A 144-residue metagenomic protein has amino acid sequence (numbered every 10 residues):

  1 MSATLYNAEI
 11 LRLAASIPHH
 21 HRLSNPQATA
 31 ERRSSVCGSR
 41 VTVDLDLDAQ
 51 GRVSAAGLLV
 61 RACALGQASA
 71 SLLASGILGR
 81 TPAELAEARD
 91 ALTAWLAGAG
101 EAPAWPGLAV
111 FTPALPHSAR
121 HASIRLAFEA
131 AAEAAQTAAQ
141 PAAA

Functional and structural regions predicted by a protein language model:
S2-H20, R80-A144: C-terminal binding/interaction regions
A8, P26, V43-D44, L59 (+3 more regions): Generic ordered-secondary-structure signal
L13-V60: Structured beta-strand/loop patches that form or line metal/cofactor-binding pockets in enzymes
C37, L65, P116-R120: Secondary-structure capping and boundary motifs in well-ordered enzyme cores
R61-Q67: Short, thiol/selenol-centered motifs that function as redox-active sites or metal-ligating centers
S69-T81: Alpha-helical support elements that line or immediately flank enzyme active sites and cofactor-binding pockets
